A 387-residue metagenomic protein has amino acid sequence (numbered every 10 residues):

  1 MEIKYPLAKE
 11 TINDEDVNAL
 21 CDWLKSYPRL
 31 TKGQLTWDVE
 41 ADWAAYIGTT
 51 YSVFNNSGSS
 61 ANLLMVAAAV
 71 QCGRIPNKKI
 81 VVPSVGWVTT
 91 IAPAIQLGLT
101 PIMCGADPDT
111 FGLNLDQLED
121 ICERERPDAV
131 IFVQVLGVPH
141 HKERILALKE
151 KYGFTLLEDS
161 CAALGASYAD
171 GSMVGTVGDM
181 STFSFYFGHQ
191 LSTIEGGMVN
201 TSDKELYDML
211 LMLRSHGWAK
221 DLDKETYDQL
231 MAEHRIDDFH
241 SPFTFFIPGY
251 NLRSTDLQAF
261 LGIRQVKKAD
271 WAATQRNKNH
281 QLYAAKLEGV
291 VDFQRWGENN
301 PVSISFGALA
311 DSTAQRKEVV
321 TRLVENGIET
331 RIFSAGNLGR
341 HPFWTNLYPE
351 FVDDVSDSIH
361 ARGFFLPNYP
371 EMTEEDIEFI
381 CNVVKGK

Functional and structural regions predicted by a protein language model:
M1-R29, F154, F243-F246, P367: N-terminal "arm"/small-domain region of PLP-dependent enzymes with the aminotransferase-like
E10, Q34-D42, Y46-S52, G58 (+4 more regions): PLP-dependent aminotransferase class I/II
Q34-K79, P93-I95, M103-G105: Phosphate-binding glycine-rich loop
V53, V81, I102, L156-L157 (+3 more regions): Structural detector of well-ordered beta-strand residues that form the stable sheet scaffold of enzyme domains
Q71-K151, T155-S160, G165-S167: PLP-dependent aminotransferase-like
V81, I131, T182-S184, M198-N200: Structural motif
E158-T193, D208, P242-T244: Conserved active-site segment immediately N-terminal to the catalytic lysine that forms the internal aldimine
S192-G196, G262: Adenylate-forming
